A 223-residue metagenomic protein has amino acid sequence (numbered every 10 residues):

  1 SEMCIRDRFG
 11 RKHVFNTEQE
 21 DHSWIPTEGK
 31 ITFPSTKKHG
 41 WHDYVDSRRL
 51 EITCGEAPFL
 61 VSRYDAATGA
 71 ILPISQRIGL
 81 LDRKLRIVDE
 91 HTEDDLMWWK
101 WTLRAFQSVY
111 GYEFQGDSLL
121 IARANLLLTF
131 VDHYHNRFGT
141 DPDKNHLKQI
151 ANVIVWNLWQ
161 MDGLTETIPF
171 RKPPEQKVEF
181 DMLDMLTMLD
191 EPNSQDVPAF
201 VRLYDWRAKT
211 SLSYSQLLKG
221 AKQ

Functional and structural regions predicted by a protein language model:
E2-I5: Short, small-residue-biased leader/transition segments that mark boundaries at the very start of proteins
D7, A124, L128, Q216: Charged/polar, solvent-exposed surface patches and flexible loops
R8-H13, D117: Primarily extracytoplasmic ectodomains and periplasmic/lumenal surface modules that are beta-strand-rich
G10, T17-D21, G40, T92 (+5 more regions): Serine/threonine-rich low-complexity intrinsically disordered regions
K12-H13, E166-I168: Feature captures the FAD/FMN-dependent oxidoreductase FAD-binding
T17-E166: Conserved S-adenosyl-L-methionine
Y44-D65, V109-L119, L158-T167, P173-K209 (+2 more regions): Conserved proline-anchored active-site loop of SAM-dependent methyltransferases that bridges a beta-strand
